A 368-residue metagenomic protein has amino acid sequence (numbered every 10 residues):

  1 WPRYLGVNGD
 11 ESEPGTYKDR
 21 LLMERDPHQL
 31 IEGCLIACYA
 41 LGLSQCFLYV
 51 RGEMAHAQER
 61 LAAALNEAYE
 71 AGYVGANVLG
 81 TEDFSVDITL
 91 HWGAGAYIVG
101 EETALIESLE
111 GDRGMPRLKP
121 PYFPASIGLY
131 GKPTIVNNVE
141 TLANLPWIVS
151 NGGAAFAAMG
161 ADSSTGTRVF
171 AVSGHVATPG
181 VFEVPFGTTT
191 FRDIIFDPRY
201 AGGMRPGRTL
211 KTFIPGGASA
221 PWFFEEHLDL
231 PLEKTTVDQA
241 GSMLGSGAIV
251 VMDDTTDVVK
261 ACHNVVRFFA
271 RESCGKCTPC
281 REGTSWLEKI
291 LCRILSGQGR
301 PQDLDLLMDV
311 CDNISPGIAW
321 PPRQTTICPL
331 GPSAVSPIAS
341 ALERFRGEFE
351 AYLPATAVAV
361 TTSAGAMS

Functional and structural regions predicted by a protein language model:
W1, G9, K18-M23, S44-C46 (+4 more regions): Ferredoxin-type iron-sulfur electron-transfer modules in oxidoreductases and energy-metabolism complexes
W1, Q58-F186: Hydrophobic alpha-helical positions that pack around
W1-A37, T209-I214, M252-T255: Function-dense linear segments that define catalytic or interfacial modules in macromolecule-processing proteins
V7-E11, D26, R51-G52, G93-A94 (+7 more regions): Fold-independent oxyanion-binding glycine-rich loops and adjacent beta-strand/coil segments at enzyme active sites
H28-I31, L35-G52, R205-K211, T284-L287: Glycine-rich phosphate/pyrophosphate-binding loops and their adjacent beta-strand/loop elements at enzyme active sites
I31-A37, G187-R205: Short amphipathic, charge-patterned alpha-helical segments
C34, G100, I194-I195, C277 (+1 more regions): Buried hydrophobic positions in well-ordered alpha/beta secondary-structure cores of metabolic enzymes
A55, V176, P198-L230: Short acidic beta-strand-loop surface patches of small beta-rich interaction domains
